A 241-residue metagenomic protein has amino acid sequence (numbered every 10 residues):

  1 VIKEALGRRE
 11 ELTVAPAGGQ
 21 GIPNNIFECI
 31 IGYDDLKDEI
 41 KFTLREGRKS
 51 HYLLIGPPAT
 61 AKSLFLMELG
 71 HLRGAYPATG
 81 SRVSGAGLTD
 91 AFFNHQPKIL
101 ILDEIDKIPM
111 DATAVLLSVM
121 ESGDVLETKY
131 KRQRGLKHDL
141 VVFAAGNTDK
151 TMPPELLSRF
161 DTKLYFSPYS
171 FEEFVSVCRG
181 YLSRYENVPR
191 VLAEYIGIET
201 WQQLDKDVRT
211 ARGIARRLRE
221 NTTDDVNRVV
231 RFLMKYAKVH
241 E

Functional and structural regions predicted by a protein language model:
A15-H51: Pre-Walker A (pre-P-loop) alpha-helix and adjacent loop at the N terminus of AAA/AAA+ ATPase modules, a conserved
R45-A78, F93: Walker A/P-loop
P58, H95-Q96, E127-A145: AAA+/SF3 P-loop NTPase mechanochemical coupling elements
K62-E68, P97-E121, K150-F160: Conserved AAA+/SF3 P-loop NTPase catalytic/coupling segment centered on the Walker-B
R73-I99: Short glycine-rich substrate-engagement loop in P-loop NTPases that contacts/grips substrate
T113-G135: Conserved catalytic/switch belt of AAA+ P-loop NTPases
P153-N187: Conserved AAA+ ATPase core "coupling" helix
E186-K238: Conserved AAA+ ATPase small/helical "lid" subdomain
